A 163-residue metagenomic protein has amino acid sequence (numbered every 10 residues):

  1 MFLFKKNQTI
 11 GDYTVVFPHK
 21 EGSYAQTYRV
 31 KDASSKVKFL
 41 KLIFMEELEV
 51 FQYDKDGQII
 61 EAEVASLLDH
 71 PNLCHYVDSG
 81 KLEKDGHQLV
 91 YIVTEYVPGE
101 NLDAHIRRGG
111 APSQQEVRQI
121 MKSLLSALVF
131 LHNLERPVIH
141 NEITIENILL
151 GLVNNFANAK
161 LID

Functional and structural regions predicted by a protein language model:
V16-S23, T27: Protein kinase glycine-rich loop
Y28-R29, K36-E46: Glycine-rich ATP phosphate-binding loop
E47-L67: AlphaC helix of the eukaryotic protein kinase fold
D78-K81: A short, aromatic-enriched beta-strand patch in the conserved N-lobe beta-sheet of the protein kinase catalytic domain
D85-N101: Conserved short submotifs of the Hanks-type protein kinase catalytic core that shape the nucleotide-binding pocket
L102-P112: AlphaC helix of the protein kinase catalytic domain
I120-M121: Activation segment signature within eukaryotic-like protein kinase domains
S126-V138: Protein kinase catalytic-loop region centered on the HRD/HxD motif
